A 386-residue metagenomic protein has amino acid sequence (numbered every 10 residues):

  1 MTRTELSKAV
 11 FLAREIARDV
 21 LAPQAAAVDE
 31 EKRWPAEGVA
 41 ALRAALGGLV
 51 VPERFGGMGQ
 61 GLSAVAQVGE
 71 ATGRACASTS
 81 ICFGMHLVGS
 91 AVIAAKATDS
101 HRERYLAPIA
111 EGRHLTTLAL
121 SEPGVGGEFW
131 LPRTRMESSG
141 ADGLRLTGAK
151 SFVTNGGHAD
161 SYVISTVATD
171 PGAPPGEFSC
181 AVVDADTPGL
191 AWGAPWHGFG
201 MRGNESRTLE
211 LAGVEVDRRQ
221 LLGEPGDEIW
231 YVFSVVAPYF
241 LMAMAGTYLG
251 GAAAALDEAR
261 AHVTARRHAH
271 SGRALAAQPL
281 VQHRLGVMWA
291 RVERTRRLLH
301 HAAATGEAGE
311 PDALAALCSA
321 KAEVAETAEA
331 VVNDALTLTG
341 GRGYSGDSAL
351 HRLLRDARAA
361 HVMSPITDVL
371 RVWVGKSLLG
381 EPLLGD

Functional and structural regions predicted by a protein language model:
A22-D29, E293-E323, L336-Y344: C-terminal helix-coil-helix/basic helical segment that borders enzyme active sites and/or dimer interfaces and provides
R33-T154: Glycine-rich flavin
A149-W192: A short core secondary-structure module
S151-G156, A237-A243, A360-M363: Glycine-rich phosphate/pyrophosphate-binding beta-alpha loops
W196-R291: Glycine-rich beta->alpha junctions and the first turn(s) of the following alpha-helix
A237-L241, A276-L285, A313-E323, H351-A359: Alpha-helical scaffold segments that form or flank carboxylate-/histidine-based iron centers
A245, A252, A259, M288 (+6 more regions): Amphipathic alpha-helices that form helix-helix packing interfaces
T339-D386: Glycine-rich phosphate/cofactor-binding loops in nucleotide/flavin-utilizing enzymes
